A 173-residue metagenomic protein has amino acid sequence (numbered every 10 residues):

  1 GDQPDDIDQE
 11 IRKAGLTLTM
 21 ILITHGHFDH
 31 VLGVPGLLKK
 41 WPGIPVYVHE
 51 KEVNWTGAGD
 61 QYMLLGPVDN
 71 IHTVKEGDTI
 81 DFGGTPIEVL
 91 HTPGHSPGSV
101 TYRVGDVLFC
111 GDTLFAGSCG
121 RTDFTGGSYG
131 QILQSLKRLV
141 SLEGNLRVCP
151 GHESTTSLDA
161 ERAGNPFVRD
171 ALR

Functional and structural regions predicted by a protein language model:
G1-A14, T101-G111: Conserved beta-strand hairpin/beta-sheet module of binuclear metal-dependent hydrolase folds, prominently
D2-Q3, K51, L114, E153: Short, glycine/serine-rich, charged loops/turns that create anion-binding and catalytic segments at active sites
Q3-F82, G164-D170: Active-site HxH/HxHxD metal-binding segment of metal-dependent hydrolases
A58-L64, P86-H91, S96-R173: Metallo-beta-lactamase
